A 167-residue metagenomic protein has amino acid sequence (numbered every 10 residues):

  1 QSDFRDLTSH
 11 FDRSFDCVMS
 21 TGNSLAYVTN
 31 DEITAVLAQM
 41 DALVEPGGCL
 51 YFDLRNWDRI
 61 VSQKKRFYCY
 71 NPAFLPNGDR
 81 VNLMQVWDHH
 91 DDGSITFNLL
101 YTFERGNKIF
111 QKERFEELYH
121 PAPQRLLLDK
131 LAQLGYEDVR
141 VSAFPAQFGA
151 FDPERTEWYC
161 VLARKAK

Functional and structural regions predicted by a protein language model:
Q1-L7: Conserved SAM/SAH-binding loop
L7, Y27, W57: Active-site loop signature of alpha/beta-hydrolase-fold enzymes
S9-C17: A short acidic, Gly/Pro-enriched loop at the edge of an enzyme's catalytic core that lines a small-molecule cofactor
D16-E32: A short SAM/SAH-binding and catalytic strip from SAM-dependent methyltransferases
T34-P46: A short glycine-rich, Lys/Arg-flanked "PGG" loop and its adjoining helix->strand segment in the class I
G47-L54: Conserved beta-strand signature within the Rossmann-like core of class I S-adenosyl-L-methionine
L54-L126: SAM-dependent methyltransferase
L118-K167: C-terminal lobe and adjacent flexible extensions of AdoMet/dcAdoMet transferase-like proteins
